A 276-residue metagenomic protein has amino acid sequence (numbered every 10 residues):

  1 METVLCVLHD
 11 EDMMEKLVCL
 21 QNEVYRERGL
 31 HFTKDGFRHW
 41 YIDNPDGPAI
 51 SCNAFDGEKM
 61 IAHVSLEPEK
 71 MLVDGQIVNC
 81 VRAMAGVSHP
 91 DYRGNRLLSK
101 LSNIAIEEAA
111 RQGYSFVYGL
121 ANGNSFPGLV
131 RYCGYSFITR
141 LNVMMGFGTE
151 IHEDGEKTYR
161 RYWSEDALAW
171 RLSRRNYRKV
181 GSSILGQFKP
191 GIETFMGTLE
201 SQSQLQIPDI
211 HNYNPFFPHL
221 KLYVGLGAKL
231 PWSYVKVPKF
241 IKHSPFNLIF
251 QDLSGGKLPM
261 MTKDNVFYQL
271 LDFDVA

Functional and structural regions predicted by a protein language model:
T3-L17: A short beta-loop-alpha structural element at the N-terminal edge of CoA-dependent acyl/N-acetyltransferase catalytic
M13, F37-H39, A85: Basic, Lys/Arg-rich alpha-helical nucleic-acid-recognition elements, primarily the DNA-binding modules of transcription
L17-Q21, Y25, S102: Hydrophobic alpha-helical core bundles mediating ligand binding, dimerization, or RNAP-core interactions
E27-G47, F55, A110-Y114, G123-L205 (+1 more regions): Amide-forming acyltransferase catalytic core, primarily the GNAT-like/NAT-type and related acyltransferase folds
H31, I42, S51, L97-E108 (+1 more regions): Recognition helices and adjacent regulatory flanks at domain boundaries
S51-N53, K59-P68, R82, V87 (+1 more regions): Conserved beta-strand in the GNAT
S88, R93-E107, S203-F217: Conserved acetyl-CoA-binding loop-helix of GNAT-fold acetyltransferases
V117-E156, I192-A276: Active-site/acyl-donor-binding loops of N-acyltransferases
